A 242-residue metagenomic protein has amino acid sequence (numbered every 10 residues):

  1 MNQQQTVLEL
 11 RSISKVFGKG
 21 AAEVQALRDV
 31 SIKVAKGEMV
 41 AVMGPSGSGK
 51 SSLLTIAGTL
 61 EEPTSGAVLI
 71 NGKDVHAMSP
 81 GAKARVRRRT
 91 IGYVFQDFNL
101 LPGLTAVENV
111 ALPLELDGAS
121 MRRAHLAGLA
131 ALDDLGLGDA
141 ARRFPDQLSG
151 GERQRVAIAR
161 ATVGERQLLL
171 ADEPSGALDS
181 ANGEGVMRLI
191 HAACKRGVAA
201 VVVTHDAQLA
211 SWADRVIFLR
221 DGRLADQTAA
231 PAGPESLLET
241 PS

Functional and structural regions predicted by a protein language model:
M1-V16, D226-S242: ABC-family P-loop ATPase nucleotide-binding domain
Q5-W212, L219: ABC family nucleotide-binding domain
V216-A229: H-loop (His-switch) and adjacent beta-strand-loop-beta switch element of ABC-type ATPase nucleotide-binding domains
